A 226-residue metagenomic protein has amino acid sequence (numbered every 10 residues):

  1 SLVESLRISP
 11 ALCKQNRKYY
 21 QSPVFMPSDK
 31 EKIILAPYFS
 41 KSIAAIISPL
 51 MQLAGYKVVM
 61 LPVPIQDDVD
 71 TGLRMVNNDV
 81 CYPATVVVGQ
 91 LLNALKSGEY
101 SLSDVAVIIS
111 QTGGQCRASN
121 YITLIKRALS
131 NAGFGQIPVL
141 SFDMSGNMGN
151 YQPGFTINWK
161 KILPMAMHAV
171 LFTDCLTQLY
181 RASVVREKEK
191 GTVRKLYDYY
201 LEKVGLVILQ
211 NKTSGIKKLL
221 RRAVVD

Functional and structural regions predicted by a protein language model:
S1-D226: An N-terminal assembly and electron-transfer interface module characteristic of large anaerobic redox and radical
